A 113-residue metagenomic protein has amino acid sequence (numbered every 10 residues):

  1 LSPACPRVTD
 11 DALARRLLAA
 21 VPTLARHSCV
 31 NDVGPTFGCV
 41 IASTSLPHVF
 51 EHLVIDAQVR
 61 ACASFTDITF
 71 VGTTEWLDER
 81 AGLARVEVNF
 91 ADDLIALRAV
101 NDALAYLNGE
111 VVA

Functional and structural regions predicted by a protein language model:
L1-R26: Active-site-proximal helix-loop elements at catalytic-domain edges
L18-I95: M16/MPP (pitrilysin/insulinase) zinc-metallopeptidase core fold and M16-derived inactive scaffolds
S28, V112-A113: Basic polyanion-binding and macromolecular-assembly surfaces
V88-V112: M16/insulysin-pitrilysin zinc metalloprotease superfamily fold
